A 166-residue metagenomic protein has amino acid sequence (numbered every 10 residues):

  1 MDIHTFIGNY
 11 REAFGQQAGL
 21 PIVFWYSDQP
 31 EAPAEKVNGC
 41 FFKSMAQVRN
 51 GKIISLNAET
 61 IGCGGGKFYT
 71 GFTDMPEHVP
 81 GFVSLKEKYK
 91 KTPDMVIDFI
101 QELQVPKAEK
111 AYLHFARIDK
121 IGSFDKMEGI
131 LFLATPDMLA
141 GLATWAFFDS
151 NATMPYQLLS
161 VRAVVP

Functional and structural regions predicted by a protein language model:
I3-P166: Acidic, serine/proline-rich low-complexity intrinsically disordered regions
